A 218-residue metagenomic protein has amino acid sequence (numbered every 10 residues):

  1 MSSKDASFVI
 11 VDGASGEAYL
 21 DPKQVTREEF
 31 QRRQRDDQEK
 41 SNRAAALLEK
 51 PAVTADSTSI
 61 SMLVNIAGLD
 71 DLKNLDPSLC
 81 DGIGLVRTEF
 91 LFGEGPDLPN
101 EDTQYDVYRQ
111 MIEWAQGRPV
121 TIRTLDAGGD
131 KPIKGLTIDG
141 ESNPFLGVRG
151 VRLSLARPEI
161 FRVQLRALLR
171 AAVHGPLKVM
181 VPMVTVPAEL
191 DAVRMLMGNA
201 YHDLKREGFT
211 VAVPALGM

Functional and structural regions predicted by a protein language model:
M1-F8: Conformationally flexible catalytic loops at phosphate/diphosphate-handling active centers
S15, P22, E29-Q31: Beta-strand/loop-dominated core regions that host nucleotide or nucleotide-derived cofactor-binding catalytic loops
D21-K23, L125: Surface loops and adjacent helix of pleckstrin homology
R27-R32, R152: Generic detector of well-ordered alpha-helical segments enriched in charged/polar residues, highlighting helical
R33-D37: Feature 9007 captures long, charged alpha-helical oligomerization segments
E39-M218: Conserved alpha/beta-domain cores
